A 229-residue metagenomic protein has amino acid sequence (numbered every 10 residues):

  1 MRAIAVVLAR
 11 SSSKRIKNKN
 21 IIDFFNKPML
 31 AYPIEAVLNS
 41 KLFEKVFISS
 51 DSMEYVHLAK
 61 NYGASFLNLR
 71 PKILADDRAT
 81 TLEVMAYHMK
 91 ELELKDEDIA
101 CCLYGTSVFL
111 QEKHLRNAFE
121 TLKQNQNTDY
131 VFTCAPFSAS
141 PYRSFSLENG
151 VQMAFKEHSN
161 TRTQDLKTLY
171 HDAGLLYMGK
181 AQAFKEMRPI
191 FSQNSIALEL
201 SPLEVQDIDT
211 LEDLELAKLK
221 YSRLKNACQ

Functional and structural regions predicted by a protein language model:
R2-S49: N-terminal glycine-rich phosphate-binding loop and ensuing alpha1 helix
L42, Y62-A64, E148: Short, structured coil segments at secondary-structure junctions
L42-F47, D129, L203-E204: Short active-site oxyanion
F43, L94-E97, Q126-T128: Short, high-confidence coil segments that cap the C-terminus of an alpha-helix and link into the following beta-strand
F47, M53-A100, L110, R116-E120: Short phosphate-binding loop-to-helix
E83, V108-N194, E199-L200: Conserved core of the sugar-phosphate nucleotidyltransferase
L103: Catalytic metal- and UDP-sugar-binding loop of GT-A-like glycosyltransferases, i.e., residues flanking the conserved
L198-E199, E204-Q229: Hydrophobic helical membrane-anchoring modules
